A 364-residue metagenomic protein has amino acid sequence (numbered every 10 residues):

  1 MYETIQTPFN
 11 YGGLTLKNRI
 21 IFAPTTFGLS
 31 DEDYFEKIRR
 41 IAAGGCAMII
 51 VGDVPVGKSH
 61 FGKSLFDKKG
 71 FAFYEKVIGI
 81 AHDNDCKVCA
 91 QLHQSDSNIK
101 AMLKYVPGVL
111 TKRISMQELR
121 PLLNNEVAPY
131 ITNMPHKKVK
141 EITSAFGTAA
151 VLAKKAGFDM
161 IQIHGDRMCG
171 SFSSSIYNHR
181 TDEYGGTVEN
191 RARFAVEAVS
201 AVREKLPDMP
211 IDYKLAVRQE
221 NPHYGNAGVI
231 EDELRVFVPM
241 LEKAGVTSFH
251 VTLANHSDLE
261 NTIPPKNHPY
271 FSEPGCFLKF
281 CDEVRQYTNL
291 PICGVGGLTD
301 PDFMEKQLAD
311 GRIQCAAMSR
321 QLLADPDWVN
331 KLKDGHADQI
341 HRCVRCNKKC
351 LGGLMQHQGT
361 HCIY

Functional and structural regions predicted by a protein language model:
M1-Y364: Flavin-dependent oxidoreductase catalytic cores
